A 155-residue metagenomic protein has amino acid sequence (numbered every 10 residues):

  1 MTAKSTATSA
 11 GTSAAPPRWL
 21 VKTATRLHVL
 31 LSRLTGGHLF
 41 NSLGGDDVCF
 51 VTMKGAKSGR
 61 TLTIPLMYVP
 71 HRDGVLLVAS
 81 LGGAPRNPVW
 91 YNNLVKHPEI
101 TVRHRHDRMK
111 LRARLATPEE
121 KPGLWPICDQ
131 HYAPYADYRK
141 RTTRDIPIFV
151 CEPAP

Functional and structural regions predicted by a protein language model:
M1-K22: Compositionally biased, charge-rich terminal segments
T2-T6, H131, I148: Conserved nucleotide- and phosphate/pyrophosphate-binding catalytic cores in adenylate/nucleotidyl-handling enzymes
G11, L81-Y135, R141-D145, P153-P155: Short, structured beta-strand-loop surface elements
A15-T61: N-terminal first-folded block
D46-G82: Short beta-strand segments
V48, D145-I148: Short hydrophobic/aromatic beta-strand or adjacent loop that forms the aromatic wall/cage of a ligand/substrate-binding
V51, F149-P153: Short beta-strand element of the conserved SAM-dependent methyltransferase core
